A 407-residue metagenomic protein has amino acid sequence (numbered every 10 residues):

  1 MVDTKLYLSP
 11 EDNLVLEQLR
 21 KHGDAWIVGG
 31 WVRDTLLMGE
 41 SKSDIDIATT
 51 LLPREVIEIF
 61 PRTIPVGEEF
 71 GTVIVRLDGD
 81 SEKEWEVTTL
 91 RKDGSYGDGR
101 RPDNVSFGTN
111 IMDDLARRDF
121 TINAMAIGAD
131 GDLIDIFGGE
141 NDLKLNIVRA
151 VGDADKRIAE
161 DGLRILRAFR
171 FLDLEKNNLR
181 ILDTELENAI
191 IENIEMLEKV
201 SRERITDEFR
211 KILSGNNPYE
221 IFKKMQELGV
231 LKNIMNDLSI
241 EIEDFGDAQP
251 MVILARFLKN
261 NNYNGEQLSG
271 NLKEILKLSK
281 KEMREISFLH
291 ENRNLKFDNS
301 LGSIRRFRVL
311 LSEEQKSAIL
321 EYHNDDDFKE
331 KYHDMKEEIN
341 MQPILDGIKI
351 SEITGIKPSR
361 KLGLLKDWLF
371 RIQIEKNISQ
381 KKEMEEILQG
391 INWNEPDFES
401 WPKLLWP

Functional and structural regions predicted by a protein language model:
M1-P407: Catalytic cores of the polymerase beta-like nucleotidyltransferase superfamily and closely associated nucleotide
